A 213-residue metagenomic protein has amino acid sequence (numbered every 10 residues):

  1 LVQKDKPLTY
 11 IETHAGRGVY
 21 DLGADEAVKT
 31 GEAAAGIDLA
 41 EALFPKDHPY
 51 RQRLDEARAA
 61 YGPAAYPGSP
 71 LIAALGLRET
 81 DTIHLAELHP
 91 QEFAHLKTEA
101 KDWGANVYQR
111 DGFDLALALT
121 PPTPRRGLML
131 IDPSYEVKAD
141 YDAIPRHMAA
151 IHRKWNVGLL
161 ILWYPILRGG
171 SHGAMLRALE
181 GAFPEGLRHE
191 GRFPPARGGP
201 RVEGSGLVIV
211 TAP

Functional and structural regions predicted by a protein language model:
L1-P213: Class I S-adenosyl-L-methionine-dependent methyltransferase catalytic core
